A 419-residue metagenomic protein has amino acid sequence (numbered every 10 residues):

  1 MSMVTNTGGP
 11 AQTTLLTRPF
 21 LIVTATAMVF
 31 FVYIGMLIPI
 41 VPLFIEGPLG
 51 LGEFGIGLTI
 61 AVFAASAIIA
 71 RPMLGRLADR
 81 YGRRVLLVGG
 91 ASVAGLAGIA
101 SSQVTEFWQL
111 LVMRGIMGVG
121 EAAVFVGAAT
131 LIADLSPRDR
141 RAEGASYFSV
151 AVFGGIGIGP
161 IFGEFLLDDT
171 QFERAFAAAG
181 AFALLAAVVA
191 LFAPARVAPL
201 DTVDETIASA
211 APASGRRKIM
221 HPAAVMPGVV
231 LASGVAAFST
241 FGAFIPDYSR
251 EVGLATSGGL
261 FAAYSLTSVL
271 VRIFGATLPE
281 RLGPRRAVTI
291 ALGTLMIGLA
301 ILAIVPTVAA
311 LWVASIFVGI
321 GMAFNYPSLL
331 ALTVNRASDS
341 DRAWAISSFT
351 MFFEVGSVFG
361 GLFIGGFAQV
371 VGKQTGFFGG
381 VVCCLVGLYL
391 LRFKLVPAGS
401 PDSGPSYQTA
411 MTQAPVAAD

Functional and structural regions predicted by a protein language model:
M3-T17, A195-G228, Y407-V416: Juxtamembrane intracellular "pre-TM" segments in multi-pass secondary transporters
G50, G82, Q103-W108, G283 (+1 more regions): Helix-breaking motifs and short loop linkers at transmembrane-helix boundaries and internal kinks in secondary membrane
A64-P72, I156-G157, S265-I273, S357-V358: Residue-level signature of mid-helix packing/kink "hotspots" within the transmembrane helices of 12-pass Major
I69-T105: Conserved MFS/SLC helix-loop-helix module at the cytosolic interface between two early adjacent transmembrane helices
A70-G82, V271-P284, A368-Q369: Helix-to-loop junctions at the C-terminal end of transmembrane segments in multipass secondary transporters
V85-I99, G180, R286-A300: Structural signature of the two symmetry-related core transmembrane helices
W108-I116, G298, A309-F317: Paired small-residue
M113-V152: Cytoplasmic helix-loop-helix junction between adjacent transmembrane helices in 12-TM secondary transporters
